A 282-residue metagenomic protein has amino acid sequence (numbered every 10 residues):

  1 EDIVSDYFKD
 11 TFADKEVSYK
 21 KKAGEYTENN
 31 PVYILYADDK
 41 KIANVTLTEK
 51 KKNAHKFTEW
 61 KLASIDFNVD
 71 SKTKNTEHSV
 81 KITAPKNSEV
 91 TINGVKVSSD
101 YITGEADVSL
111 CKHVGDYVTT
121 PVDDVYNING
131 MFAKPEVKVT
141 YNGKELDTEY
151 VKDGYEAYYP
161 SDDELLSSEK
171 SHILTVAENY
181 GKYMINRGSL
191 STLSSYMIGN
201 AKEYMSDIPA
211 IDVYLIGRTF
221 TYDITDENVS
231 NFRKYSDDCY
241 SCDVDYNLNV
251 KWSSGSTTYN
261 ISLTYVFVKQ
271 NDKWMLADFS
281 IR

Functional and structural regions predicted by a protein language model:
E1-E16, N87-S88, P160-D223, S230: Core segments of small alpha/beta cavity-forming domains
V17-K96, N129, R233-R282: Exposed beta-sheet edge and beta->alpha loop/turn motif
L47-K52, I102-E105, K152-Y155: A short, sequence-level motif marking secondary-structure junctions
H55-V69, K144-L174: Extracellular beta-sheet/turn segments enriched in Thr/Pro/Gly and aliphatic residues
L62, T219-T225, L276: A broad structural signal for short, well-ordered beta-strand segments within beta-sheet-rich domains
I92-C111: Short, flexible N-terminal segments of the mature chain
V108-E145, K152-D153: Short Pro-Gly-centered beta-turn/loop motif in secreted/extracellular proteins
D226-V229, T264: Conserved beta-strand residues within beta-sheet cores
